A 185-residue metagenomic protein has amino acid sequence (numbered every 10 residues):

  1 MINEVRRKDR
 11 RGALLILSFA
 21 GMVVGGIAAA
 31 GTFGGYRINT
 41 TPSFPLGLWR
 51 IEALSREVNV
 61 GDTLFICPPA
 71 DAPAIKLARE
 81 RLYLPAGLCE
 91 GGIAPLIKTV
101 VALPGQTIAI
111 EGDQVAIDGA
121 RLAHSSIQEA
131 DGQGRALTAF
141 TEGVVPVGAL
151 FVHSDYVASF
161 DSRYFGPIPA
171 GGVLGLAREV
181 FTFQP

Functional and structural regions predicted by a protein language model:
M1-P185: Extended hydrophobic leader/signal-anchor segments used for secretion and membrane insertion
